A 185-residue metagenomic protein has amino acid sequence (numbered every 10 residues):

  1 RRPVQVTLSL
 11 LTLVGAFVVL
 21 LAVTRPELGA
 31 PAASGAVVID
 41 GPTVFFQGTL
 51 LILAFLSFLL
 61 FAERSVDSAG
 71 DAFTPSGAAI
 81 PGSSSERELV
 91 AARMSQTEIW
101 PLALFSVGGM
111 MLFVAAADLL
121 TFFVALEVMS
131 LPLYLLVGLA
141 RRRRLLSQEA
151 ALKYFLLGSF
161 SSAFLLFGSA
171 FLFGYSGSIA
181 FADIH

Functional and structural regions predicted by a protein language model:
R1-H185: Alpha-helical transmembrane segments of multi-pass membrane proteins predominantly involved in bioenergetics
